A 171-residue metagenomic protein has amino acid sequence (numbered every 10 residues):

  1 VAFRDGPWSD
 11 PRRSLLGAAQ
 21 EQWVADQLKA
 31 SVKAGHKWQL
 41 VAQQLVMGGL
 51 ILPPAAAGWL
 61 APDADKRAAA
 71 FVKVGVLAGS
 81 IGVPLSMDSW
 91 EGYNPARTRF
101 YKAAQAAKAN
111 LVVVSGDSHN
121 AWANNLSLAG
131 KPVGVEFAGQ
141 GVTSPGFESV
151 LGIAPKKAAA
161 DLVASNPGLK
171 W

Functional and structural regions predicted by a protein language model:
V1-W171: Long, structured stretches of catalytic cores involved in phosphate-ester chemistry, encompassing
